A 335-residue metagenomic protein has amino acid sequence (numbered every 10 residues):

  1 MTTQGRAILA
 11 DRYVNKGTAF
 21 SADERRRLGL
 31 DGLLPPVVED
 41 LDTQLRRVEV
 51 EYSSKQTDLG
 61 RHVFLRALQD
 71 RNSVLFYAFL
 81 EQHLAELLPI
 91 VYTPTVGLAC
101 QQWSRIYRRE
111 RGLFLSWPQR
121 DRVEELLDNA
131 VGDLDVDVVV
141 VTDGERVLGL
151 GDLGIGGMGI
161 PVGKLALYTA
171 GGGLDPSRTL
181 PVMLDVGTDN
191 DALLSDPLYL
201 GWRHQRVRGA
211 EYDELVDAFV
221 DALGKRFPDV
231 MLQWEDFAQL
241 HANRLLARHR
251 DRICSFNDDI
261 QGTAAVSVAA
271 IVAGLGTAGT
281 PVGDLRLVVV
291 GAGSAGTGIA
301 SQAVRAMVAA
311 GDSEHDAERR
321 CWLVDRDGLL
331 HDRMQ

Functional and structural regions predicted by a protein language model:
M1-S255: N-terminal ligand-binding/catalytic initiation module
R252, I260-Q335: Glycine-rich phosphate/diphosphate-binding loop of Rossmann-like nucleotide-binding domains
